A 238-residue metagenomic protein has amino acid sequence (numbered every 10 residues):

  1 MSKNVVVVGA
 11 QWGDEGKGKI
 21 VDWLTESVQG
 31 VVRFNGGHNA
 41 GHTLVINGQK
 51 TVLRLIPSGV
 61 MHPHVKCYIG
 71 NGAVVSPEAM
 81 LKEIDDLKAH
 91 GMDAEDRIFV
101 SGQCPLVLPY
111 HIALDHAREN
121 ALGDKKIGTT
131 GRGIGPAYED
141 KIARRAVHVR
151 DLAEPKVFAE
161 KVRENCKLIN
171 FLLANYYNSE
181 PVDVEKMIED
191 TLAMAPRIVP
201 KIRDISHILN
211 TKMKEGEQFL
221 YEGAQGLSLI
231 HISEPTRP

Functional and structural regions predicted by a protein language model:
S2-S101, P105-L108: Basic, polar low-complexity surface loops/patches
V7, L220-E222: Short hydrophobic beta-strand that contains or immediately precedes a catalytic carboxylate
A10, D14, I69-V74, D151 (+4 more regions): Hydrophobic alpha-helical scaffolding
E15, Q225-L227: Short acidic, Gly/Ser-rich segments with clustered Asp/Glu that frequently serve as metal-coordination loops in enzyme
G18-W23, I142-A143, I230: Short hydrophobic alpha-helical segments that form membrane-spanning helices or hydrophobic packing faces of helical
H38-N39, T43, R132-D140, L227: FAD-binding core of FAD-dependent oxidoreductases, characterized by glycine-rich FAD pyrophosphate-binding loops
M80, I84-I208, K212, F219: Internal alpha/beta core interface subdomains
S228-P238: Residue-level detector of conserved catalytic or cofactor/ligand-binding positions in enzyme active sites
